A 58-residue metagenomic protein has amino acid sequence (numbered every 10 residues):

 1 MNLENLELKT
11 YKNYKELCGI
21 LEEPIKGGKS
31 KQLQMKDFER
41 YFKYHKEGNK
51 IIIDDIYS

Functional and structural regions predicted by a protein language model:
M1-S58: Charged, alpha-helix-forming regions
